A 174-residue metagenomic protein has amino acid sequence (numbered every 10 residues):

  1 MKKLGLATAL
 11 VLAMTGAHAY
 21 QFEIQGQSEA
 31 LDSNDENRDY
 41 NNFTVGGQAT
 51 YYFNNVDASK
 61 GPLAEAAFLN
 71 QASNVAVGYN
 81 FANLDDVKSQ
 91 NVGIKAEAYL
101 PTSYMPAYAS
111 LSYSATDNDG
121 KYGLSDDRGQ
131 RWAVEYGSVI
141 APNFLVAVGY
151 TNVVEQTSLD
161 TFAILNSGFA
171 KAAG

Functional and structural regions predicted by a protein language model:
M1-F22: Gram-negative bacterial Sec-dependent N-terminal signal peptides
G16-H18, F53-N55, L69, F81 (+4 more regions): Outer-membrane beta-barrel strand-turn architecture
H18-D57, N70-V92: Short glycine/proline- and aromatic-enriched beta-strand/turn motifs that initiate or cap beta-hairpins
Y20, N41-G47, K88-I94, D126-W132 (+3 more regions): Residues that define the transmembrane beta-barrel architecture of outer-membrane proteins
F22-I24, V56-S59, T102-A109, P142-V148 (+1 more regions): Repeated loop/turn-to-beta-strand initiation elements of outer-membrane beta-barrel proteins
I24-G26, A49, V75-V77, A109-Y113 (+2 more regions): Membrane-embedded beta-strand positions of outer-membrane beta-barrel proteins
S28-N34, Y51-N55, Y79-N83, L100 (+3 more regions): Transmembrane beta-strands of outer-membrane beta-barrel pores
G78, D86-K95, S112, L124-S125 (+2 more regions): Outer-membrane beta-barrel transmembrane strands
